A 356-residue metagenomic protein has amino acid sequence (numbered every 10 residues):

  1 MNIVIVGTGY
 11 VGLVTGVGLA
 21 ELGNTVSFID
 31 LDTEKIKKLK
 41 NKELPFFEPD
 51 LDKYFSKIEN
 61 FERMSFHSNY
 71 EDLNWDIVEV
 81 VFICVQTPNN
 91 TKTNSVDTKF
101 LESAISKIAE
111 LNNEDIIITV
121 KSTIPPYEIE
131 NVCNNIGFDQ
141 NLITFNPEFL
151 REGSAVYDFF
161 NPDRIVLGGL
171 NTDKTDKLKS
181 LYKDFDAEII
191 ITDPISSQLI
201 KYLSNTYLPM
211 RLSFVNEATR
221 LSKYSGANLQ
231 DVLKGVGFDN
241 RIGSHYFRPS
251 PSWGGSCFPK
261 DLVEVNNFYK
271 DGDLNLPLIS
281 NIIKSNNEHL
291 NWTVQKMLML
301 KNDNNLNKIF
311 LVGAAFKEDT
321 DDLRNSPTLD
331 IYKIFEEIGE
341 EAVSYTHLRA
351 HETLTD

Functional and structural regions predicted by a protein language model:
M1-L44, F310-I338: NAD(P)+-binding Rossmann beta1-loop-alpha1 motif at the extreme N-terminus of oxidoreductases
K53-I77: A structured beta-alpha segment of the ubiquitous adenosine-cofactor-binding alpha/beta core
F82: N-terminal Rossmann-like NAD(P) cofactor-binding module of classical short-chain dehydrogenase/reductase
P88-E152: Rossmann-like NAD(P)(H) cofactor-binding subdomain of soluble oxidoreductases
E130-N146, R151-S244, F268-G272: Internal alpha-helical scaffold of NAD(P)-dependent oxidoreductase catalytic cores
A227, G235-F258, L262-V263, Y269-Q295: Hydrophobic helix-and-loop "lid/oligomerization" segment in the mid-to-C-terminal part of catalytic domains
L262, N266-G272, S285-L329: ATP-dependent carboxylate/acyl-activation modules
T346-T353: Conserved small/polar residues in nucleotide/adenosyl-binding loops
